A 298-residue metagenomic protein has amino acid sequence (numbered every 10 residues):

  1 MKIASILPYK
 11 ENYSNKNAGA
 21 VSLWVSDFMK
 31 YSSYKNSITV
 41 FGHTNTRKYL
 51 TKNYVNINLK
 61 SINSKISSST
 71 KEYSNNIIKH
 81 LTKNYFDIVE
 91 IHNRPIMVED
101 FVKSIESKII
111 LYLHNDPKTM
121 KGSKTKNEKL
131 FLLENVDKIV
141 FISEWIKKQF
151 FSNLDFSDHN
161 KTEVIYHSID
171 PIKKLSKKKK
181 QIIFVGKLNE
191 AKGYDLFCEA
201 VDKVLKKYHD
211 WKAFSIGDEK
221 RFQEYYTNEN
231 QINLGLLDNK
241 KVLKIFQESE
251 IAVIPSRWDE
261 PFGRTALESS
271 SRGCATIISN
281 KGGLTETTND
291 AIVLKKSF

Functional and structural regions predicted by a protein language model:
A4, V140, I172-K192, C198-D202 (+1 more regions): Conserved donor-binding/catalytic core segment of Leloir-type glycosyltransferases
Y9-N15, D27-S68: N-terminal strand-loop element at the rim of the active site of nucleotide-sugar-dependent glycosyltransferases
I91-I96, L113: Short His-centered aromatic/hydrophobic patch
P117, W145-I146, V164-K173, K220: Short beta-strand->alpha-helix junction loop in the catalytic core of nucleotide-activated group-transfer enzymes
G122, K129-K161: A short, active-site helix/loop in glycosyltransferases that binds the activated sugar's phosphate group
F222-K240: Nucleotide-activated donor-binding/catalytic signature segment of Leloir-type glycosyltransferases, i.e., the conserved
K240, T285-F298: Change "using UDP/GDP/dTDP sugars" to "using nucleotide sugars
Q247-P261, C274: Acidic donor-binding loop of glycosyltransferase active sites
